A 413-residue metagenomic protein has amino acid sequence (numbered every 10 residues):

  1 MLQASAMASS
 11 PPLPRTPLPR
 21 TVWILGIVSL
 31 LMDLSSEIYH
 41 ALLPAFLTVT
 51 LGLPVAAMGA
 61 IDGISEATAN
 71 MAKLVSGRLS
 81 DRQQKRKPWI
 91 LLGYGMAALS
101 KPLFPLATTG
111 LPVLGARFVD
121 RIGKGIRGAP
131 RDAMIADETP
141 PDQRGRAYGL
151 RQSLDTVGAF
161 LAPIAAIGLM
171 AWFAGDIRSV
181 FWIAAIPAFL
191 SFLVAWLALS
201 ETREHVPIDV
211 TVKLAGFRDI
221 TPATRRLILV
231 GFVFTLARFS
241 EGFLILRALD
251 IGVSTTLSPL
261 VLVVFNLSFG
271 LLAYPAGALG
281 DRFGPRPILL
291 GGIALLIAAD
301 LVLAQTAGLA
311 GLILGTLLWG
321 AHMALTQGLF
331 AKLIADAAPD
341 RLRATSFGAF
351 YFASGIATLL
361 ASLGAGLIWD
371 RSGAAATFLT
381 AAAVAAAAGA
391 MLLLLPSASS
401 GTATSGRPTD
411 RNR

Functional and structural regions predicted by a protein language model:
L2-P19, S200-G231: Juxtamembrane intracellular "pre-TM" segments in multi-pass secondary transporters
R15-E66, T224-V261: Helix-loop boundary and gating motifs at the non-cytosolic
A45-T50, L161-S179, L360-A376: Transmembrane alpha-helix termini and helix-breaking/packing motifs in multi-pass membrane transporters
A72-Q84, M170, L272-G284, W369-D370: Helix-to-loop junctions at the C-terminal end of transmembrane segments in multipass secondary transporters
P88-P102, A185, P287-V302, A382: Structural signature of the two symmetry-related core transmembrane helices
A116-V157: Cytoplasmic helix-loop-helix junction between adjacent transmembrane helices in 12-TM secondary transporters
G149-I164, A353-A361: Glycine-rich segments within core transmembrane alpha-helices of 12-TM secondary carriers
I186-P207, M391-P396: C-terminal membrane-cytosol helix-exit motif in multi-pass small-molecule transporters
